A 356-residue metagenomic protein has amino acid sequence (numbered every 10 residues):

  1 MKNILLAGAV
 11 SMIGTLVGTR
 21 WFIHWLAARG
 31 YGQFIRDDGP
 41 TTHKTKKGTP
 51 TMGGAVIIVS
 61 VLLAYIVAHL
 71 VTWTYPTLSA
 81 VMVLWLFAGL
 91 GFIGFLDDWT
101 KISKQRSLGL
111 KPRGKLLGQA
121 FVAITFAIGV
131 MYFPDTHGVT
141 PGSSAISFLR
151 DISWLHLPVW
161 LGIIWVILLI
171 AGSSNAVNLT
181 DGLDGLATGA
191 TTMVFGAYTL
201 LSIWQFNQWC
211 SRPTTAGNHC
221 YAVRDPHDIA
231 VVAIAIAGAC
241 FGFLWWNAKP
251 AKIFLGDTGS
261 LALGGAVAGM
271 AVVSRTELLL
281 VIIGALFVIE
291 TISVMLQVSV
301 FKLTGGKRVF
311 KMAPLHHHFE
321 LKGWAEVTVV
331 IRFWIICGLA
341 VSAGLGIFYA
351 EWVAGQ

Functional and structural regions predicted by a protein language model:
M1-A27, I57-F95, F126-S144, F148-L149 (+1 more regions): Alpha-helical transmembrane segments
A27-G32, D38-P40, K44, V56: A cross-family signal for N-terminal binding/gating loops and helix N-caps that shape access to the active site
R36-P50, Q105-K115, H316: Juxtamembrane helix-capping/reentrant segments at transmembrane boundaries
W73-L84, S103-G118: Membrane-interfacial loop-to-helix junctions in multi-pass inner-membrane proteins
K101-K111, S147-H156, A325: Membrane interface segments of multi-pass transport proteins and intramembrane proteases
L117-I128: Carboxylate/His-rich catalytic cores and anion/metal-binding grooves
